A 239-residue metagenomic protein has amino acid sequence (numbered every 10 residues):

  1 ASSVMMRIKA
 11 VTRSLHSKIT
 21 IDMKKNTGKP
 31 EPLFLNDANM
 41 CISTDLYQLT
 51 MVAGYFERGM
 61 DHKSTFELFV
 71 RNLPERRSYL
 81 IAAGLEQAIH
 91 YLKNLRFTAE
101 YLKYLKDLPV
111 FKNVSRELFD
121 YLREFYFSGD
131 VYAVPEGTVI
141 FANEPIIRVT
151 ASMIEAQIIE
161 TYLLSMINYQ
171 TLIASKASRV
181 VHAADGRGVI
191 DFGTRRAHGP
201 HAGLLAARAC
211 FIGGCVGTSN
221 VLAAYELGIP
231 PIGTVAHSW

Functional and structural regions predicted by a protein language model:
S2-S3, R7-K9, R13-S17: Low-acidity, Ser/Thr- and Arg-rich intrinsically disordered low-complexity segments
I8, I19-W239: Ordered alpha/beta subdomains of enzyme catalytic regions
